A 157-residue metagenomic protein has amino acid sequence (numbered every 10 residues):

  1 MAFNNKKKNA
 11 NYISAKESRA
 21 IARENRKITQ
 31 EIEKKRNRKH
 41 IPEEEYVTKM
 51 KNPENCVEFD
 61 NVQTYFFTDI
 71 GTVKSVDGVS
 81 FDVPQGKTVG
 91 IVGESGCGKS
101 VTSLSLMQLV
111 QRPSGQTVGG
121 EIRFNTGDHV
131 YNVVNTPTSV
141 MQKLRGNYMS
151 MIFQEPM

Functional and structural regions predicted by a protein language model:
M1-M157: ABC transporter nucleotide-binding domains
